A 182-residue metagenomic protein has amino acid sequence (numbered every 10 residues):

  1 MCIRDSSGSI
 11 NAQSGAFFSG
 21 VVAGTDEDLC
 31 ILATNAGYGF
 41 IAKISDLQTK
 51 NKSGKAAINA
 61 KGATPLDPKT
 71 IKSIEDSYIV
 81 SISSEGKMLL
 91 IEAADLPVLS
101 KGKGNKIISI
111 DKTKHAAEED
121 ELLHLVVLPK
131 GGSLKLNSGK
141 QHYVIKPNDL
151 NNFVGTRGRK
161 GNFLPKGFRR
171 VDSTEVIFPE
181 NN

Functional and structural regions predicted by a protein language model:
R4-N182: Short, structured "edge-of-domain" segments at secondary-structure transitions
